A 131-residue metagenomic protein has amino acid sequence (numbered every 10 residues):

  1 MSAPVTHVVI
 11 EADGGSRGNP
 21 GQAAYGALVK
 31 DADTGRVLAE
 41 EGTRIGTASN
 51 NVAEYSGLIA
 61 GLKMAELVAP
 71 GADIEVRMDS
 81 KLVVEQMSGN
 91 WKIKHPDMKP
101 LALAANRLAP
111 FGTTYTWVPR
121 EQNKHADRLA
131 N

Functional and structural regions predicted by a protein language model:
S2-V52, K63-V68: RNase H-like nuclease fold core
G15-G21, I59-A130: RNase H catalytic domain
E54, L58: Short, conserved alpha-helix that lines the donor NDP-sugar binding/gating region of sugar-transfer enzymes
